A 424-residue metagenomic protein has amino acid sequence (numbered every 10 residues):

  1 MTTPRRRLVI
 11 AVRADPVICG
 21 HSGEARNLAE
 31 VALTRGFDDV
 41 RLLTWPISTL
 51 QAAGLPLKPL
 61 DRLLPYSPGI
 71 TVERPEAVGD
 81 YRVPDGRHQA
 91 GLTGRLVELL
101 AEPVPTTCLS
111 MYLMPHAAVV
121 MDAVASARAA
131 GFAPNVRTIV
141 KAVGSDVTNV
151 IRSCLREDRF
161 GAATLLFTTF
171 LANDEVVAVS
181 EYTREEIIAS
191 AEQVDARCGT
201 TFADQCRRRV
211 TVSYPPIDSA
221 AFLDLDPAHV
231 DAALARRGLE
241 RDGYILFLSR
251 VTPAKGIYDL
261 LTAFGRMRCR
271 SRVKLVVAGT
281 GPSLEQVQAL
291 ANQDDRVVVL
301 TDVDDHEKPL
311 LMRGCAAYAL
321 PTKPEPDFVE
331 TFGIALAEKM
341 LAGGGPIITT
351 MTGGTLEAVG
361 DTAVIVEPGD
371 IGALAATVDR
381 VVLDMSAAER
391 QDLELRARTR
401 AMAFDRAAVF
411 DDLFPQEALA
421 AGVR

Functional and structural regions predicted by a protein language model:
R128-K141, V147-T168, E192-C198, F202: Nucleotide-sugar donor phosphate/pyrophosphate-binding loop at the beta->alpha transition of glycosyltransferases
V140, T164-D231: Donor nucleotide-sugar binding/catalytic pocket of nucleotide-sugar-dependent glycosyltransferases
V177, I217-S219, L234, G238-K255 (+2 more regions): Conserved donor-binding/catalytic core segment of Leloir-type glycosyltransferases
K255, G369, A387-L419: A charged, aromatic-enriched C-terminal amphipathic alpha-helix characteristic of glycosyltransferases across folds
E285-E307, A317: Nucleotide-activated donor-binding/catalytic signature segment of Leloir-type glycosyltransferases, i.e., the conserved
L320, L341-T349: Short hydrophobic beta-strand element within catalytic cores of glycosyltransferases and related nucleotide-activated
L320-L336, T352, L356-E357: Nucleotide-sugar-dependent
T349, D361-G372, R380-S386: Conserved acidic donor-binding segment of nucleotide-sugar-dependent glycosyltransferases
